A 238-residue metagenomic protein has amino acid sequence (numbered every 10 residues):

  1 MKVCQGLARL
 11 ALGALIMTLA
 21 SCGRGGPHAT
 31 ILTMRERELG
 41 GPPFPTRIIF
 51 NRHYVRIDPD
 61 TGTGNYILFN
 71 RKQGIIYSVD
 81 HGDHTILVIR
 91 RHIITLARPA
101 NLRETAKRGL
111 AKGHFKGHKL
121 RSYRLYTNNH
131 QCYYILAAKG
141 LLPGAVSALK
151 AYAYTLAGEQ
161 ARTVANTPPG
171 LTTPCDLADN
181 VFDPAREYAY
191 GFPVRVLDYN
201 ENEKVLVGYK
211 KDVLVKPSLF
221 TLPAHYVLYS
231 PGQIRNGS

Functional and structural regions predicted by a protein language model:
M1-A11: Bacterial N-terminal signal peptides that target proteins for export
A20-S21: C-terminal motif of bacterial Sec signal peptides marking the signal peptidase cleavage site
R24-S238: Extended soluble regions of mature proteins
